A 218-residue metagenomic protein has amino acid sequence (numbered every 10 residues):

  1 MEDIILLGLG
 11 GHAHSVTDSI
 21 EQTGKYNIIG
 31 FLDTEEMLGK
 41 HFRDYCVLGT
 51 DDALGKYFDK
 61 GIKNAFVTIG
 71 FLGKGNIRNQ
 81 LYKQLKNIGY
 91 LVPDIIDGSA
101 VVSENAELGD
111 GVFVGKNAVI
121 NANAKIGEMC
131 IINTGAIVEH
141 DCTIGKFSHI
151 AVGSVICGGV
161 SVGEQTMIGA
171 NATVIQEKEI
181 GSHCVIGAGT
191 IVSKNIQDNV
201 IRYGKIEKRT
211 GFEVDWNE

Functional and structural regions predicted by a protein language model:
E2-I20: Glycine-rich adenosine-cofactor-binding loop
D3, N27-I29, N64, L91: Residues at the starts of beta-strands that form the adenosine-phosphate
H12, G70-G73, K208: Short glycine-rich anion-binding loops that position phosphate/pyrophosphate groups of nucleotides and phosphorylated
H14, D18, N76-N79, K194 (+1 more regions): Alpha-helical elements of the RecA-like P-loop NTPase motor core of helicases
T23-F42: NAD(P)-binding Rossmann-fold cofactor-contacting core
G39-D97, V101: Phosphate-bearing ligand-interacting subdomains that bind or position ATP/ADP/UDP/GDP/NAD(P) or nucleotide-linked
D94-T210: Structural signal for interior beta-strand "rungs" in well-ordered beta-sheet cores of soluble enzyme domains
